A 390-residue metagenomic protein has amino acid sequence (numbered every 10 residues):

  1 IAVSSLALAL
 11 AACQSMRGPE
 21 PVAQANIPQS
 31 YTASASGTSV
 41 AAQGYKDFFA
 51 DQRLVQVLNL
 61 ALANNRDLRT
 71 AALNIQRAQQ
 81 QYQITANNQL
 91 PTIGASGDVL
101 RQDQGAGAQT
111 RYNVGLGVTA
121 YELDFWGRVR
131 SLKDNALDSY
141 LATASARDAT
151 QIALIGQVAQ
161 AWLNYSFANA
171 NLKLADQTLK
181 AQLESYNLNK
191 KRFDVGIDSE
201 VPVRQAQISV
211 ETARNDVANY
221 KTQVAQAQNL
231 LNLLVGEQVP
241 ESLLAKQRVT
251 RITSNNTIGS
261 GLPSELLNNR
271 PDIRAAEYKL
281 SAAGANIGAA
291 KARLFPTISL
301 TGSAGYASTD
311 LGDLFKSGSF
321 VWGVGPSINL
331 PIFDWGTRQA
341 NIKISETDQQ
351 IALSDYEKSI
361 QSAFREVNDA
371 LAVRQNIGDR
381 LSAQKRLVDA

Functional and structural regions predicted by a protein language model:
I1-A63, K133, L137, K221-N268 (+2 more regions): Terminal intrinsically disordered/low-complexity segments used for targeting and assembly
S15, L123, Q160, G236 (+1 more regions): Short, conserved catalytic or interaction motifs in soluble domains
A35-S36, V40-F49, L54, N59 (+4 more regions): Small/polar, glycine/serine/threonine/aspartate-rich low-complexity segments that form flexible
D51, N64-D67, E122, Q157 (+4 more regions): Short loop-to-helix capping motifs
R69-N87, S96-L100, S281: Short, acidic/charged, Gly/Pro-enriched secondary-structure junctions
R69-T70, A86, L123-Q151, V201 (+5 more regions): Sec/SRP-type N-terminal targeting helices
G94-R128, L132-A146: Outer membrane beta-barrel translocator domains of Type V secretion systems
V129, S145-L262, V373, I377: Periplasmic alpha-helical coiled-coil/stalk elements that build and connect Gram-negative outer-membrane
